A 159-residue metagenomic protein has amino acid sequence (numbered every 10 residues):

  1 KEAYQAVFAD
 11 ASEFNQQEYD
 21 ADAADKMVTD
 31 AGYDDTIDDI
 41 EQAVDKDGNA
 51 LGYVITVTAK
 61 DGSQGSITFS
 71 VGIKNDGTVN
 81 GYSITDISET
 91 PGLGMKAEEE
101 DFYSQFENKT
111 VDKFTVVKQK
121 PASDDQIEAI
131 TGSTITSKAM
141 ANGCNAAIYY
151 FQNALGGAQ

Functional and structural regions predicted by a protein language model:
K1-Q159: Flexible, solvent-exposed loop/hinge segments and secondary-structure transition points
